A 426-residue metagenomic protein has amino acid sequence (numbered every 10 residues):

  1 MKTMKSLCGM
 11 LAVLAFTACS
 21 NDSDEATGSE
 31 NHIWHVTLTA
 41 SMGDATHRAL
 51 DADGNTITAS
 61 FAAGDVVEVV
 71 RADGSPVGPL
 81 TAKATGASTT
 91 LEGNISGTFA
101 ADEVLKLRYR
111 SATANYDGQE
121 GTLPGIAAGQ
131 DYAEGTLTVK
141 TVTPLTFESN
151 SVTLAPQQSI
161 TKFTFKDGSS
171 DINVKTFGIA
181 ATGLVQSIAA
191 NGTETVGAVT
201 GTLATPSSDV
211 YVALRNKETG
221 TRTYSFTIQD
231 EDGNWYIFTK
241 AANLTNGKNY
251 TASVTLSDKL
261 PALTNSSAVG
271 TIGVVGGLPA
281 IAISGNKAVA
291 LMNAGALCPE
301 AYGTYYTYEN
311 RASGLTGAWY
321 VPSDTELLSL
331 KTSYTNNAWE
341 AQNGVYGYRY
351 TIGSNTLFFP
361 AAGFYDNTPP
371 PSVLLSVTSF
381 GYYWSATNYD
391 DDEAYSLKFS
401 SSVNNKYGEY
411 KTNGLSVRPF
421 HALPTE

Functional and structural regions predicted by a protein language model:
K2-G9, F16-A262, V289: Sec-type signal peptide cleavage vicinity
M4-L7, S20-D24, P261-G273, R418-E426: Enriched but not universal
S41, V70, R108-R110, K166 (+7 more regions): Structured loops at beta-to-helix junctions and adjacent beta-edge loops in soluble globular domains
A45-L50, V77, A296-A301, D392-A394: Short, solvent-exposed loop/turn elements at domain surfaces
G64, D102-V104, Q158-I160, V174 (+8 more regions): Extracellular structured ligand-interaction cores
L91-G93, N150-L154, G277, I281-I283 (+3 more regions): Generic recognition of long tandem-repeat/solenoid scaffolds
L260-Y320, R349, F358: Extracellular adhesion/carbohydrate-recognition regions
M292-A296, N310, D324-E426: C-terminal, surface-exposed recognition/capping segments
